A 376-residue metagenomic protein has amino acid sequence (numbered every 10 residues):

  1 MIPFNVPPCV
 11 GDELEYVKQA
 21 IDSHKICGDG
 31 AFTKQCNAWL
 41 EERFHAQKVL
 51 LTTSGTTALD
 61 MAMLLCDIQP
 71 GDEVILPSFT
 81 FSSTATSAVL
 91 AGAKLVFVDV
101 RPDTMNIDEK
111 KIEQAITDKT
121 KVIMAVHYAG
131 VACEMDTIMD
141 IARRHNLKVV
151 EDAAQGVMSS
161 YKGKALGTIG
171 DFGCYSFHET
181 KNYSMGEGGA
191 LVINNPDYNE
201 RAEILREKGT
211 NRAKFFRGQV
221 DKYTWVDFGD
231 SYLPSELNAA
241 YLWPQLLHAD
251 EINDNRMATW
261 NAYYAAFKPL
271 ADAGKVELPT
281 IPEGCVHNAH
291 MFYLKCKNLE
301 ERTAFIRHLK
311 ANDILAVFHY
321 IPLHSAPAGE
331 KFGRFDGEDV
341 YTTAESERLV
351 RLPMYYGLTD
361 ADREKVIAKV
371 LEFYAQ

Functional and structural regions predicted by a protein language model:
M1-I26, T224-V226, P353: N-terminal "arm"/small-domain region of PLP-dependent enzymes with the aminotransferase-like
I26-E73, S87-A91, F97-D99, K164: Phosphate-binding glycine-rich loop
T33-A38, R43-V49, K110, V122-V126 (+4 more regions): PLP-dependent aminotransferase class I/II
L50, I75, V96, V149-V150 (+3 more regions): Structural detector of well-ordered beta-strand residues that form the stable sheet scaffold of enzyme domains
A58, T80, P353: Conserved SAM-binding loop
L64-A153, S160: PLP-dependent aminotransferase-like
E151-M185, K214, D221-V226: Conserved active-site segment immediately N-terminal to the catalytic lysine that forms the internal aldimine
Y175-S176, G189-N195, W243: Short beta-strand-to-turn element immediately C-terminal to the catalytic PLP-Schiff-base lysine in fold type I
